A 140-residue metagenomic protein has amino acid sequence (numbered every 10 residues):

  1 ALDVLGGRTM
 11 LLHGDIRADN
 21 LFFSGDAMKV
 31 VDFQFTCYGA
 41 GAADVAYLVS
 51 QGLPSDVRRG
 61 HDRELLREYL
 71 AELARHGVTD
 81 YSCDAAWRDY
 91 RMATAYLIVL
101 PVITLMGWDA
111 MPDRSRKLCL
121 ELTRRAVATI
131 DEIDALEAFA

Functional and structural regions predicted by a protein language model:
A1-H13, S24, K117-C119, D131 (+1 more regions): ATP-dependent phospho-/nucleotidyl transfer catalytic cores
T9-L11, M28, A40: Hydrophobic "anchor" residues on beta-strands that sit immediately upstream of conserved functional sites
D15, D32: Conserved catalytic-loop position in the HRD/HxD motif
D19-L21: Catalytic-loop signature of eukaryotic-like protein kinases
G25, V31: Beta-hairpin "wing" of winged helix-turn-helix
F35, G41-V78, T94-S115: Active-site activation/catalytic loop segments of kinase-like enzymes and analogous catalytic loops in related
V78-T94: All-alpha amphipathic helical-bundle segments outside canonical DNA-binding/catalytic cores that form hydrophobic
Y96-A140: ATP/Mg2+ or Mg2+-diphosphate-binding catalytic cores that bind nucleotide phosphates or diphosphates via glycine-rich
